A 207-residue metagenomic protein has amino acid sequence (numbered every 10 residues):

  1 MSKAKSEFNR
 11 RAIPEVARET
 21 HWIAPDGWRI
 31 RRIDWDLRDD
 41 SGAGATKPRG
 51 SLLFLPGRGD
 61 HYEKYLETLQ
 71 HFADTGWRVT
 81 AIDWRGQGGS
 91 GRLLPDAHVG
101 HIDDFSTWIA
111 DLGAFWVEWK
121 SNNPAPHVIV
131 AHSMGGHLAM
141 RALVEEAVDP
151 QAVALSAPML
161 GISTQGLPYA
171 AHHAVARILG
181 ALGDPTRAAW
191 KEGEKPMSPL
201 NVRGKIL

Functional and structural regions predicted by a protein language model:
S2-G44: N-terminal cap/lid segment of alpha/beta-hydrolase-fold proteins
A45-K47, W119-A125, V148: Glycine-rich phosphate-binding loop signature in dinucleotide/nucleotide-binding domains
R49-L52, G57-D60, M134: Active-site glycine-rich loops that stabilize anionic/oxyanionic intermediates across multiple enzyme folds
Y62, L69-P95: Conserved alpha/beta-hydrolase
G100-K120: Alpha/beta-hydrolase active-site loop
V130-G135, A139: Gly/Ala-rich beta-loop-alpha elbow adjacent to hydrolase catalytic centers
L138-L207: Alpha/beta-hydrolase-fold enzymes
